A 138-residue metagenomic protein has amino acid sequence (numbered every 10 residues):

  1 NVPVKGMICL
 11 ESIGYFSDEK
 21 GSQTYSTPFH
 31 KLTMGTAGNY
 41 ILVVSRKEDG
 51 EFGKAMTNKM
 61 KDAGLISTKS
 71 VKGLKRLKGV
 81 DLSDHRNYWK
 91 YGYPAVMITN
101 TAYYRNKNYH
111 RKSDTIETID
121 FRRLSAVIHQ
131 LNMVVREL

Functional and structural regions predicted by a protein language model:
N1-F16: A glycine-rich helix N-cap at a beta->alpha junction
E19-G21, Y25-L138: Active-site-adjacent substrate-binding region of metalloamidase/peptidase-like peptide-processing proteins
